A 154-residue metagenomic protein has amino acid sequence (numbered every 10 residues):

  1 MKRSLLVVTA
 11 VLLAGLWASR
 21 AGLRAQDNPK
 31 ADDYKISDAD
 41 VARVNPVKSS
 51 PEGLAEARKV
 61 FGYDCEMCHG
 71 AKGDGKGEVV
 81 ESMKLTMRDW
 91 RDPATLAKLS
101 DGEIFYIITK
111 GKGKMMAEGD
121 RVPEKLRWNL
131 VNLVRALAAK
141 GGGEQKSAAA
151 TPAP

Functional and structural regions predicted by a protein language model:
M1-T9, S19: Bacterial N-terminal signal peptides that target proteins for export
A14-G22: C-terminal segment of classical bacterial N-terminal signal peptides
N28-V60, T151-P154: Electrostatic cytochrome c docking/interface patches
P51-D74, I104-K110: Sequence/structural segment immediately N-terminal to covalent heme-attachment motifs in c-type and related
H69-G75, A94, T109, G119 (+1 more regions): Detector for the c-type heme attachment site
E78-S82: Short cysteine/histidine-rich zinc-coordinating motifs and their immediately flanking basic loops
L85-G102, A117-R127: Electron-transfer interface patches adjacent to heme c in soluble/periplasmic c-type cytochromes and di-/multiheme
Y106-G113, G119-A148: C-terminal capping alpha-helices of c-type cytochrome domains
